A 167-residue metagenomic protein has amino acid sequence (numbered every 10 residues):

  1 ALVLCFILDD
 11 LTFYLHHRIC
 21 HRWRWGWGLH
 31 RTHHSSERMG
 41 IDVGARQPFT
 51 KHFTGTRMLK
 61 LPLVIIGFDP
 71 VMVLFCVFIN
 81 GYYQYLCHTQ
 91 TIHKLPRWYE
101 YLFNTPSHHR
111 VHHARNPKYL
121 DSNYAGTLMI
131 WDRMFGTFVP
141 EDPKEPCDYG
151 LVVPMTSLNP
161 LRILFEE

Functional and structural regions predicted by a protein language model:
L2-P154: Membrane-embedded catalytic scaffold of the fatty acid hydroxylase/desaturase
M155-E167: Charged, amphipathic alpha-helical linkers/stalks
